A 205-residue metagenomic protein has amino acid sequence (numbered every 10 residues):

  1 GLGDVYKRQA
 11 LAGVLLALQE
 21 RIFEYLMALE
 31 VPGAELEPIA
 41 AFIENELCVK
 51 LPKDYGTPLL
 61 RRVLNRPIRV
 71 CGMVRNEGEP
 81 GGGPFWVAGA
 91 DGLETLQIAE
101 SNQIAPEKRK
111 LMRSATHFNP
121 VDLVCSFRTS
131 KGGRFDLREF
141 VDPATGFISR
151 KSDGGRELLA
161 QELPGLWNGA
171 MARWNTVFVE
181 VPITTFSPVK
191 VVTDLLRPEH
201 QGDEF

Functional and structural regions predicted by a protein language model:
L2-Y6: Short, small-residue-biased leader/transition segments that mark boundaries at the very start of proteins
K7-E24, A28: A conserved active-site cap/scaffold subdomain adjacent to cofactor or substrate pockets
L11, L36-F205: OB-fold and OB-like single-stranded nucleic-acid-recognition modules and their adjacent interaction interfaces
R21-F42: N-terminal leader/propeptide and maturation segments of large enzyme subunits in energy/redox metabolism and hydrolases
